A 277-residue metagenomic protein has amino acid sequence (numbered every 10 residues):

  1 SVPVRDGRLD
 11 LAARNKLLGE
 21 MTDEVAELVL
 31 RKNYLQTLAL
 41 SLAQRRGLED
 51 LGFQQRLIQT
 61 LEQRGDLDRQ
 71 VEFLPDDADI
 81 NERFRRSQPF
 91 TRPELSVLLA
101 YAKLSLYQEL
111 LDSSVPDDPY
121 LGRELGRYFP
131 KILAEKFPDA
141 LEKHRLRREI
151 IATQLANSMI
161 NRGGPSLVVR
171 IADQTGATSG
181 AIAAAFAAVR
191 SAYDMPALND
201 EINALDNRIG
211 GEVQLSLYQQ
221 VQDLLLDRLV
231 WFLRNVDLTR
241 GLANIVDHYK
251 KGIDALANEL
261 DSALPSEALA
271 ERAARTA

Functional and structural regions predicted by a protein language model:
S1-A277: Ligand/cofactor-recognition surfaces for anionic moieties
